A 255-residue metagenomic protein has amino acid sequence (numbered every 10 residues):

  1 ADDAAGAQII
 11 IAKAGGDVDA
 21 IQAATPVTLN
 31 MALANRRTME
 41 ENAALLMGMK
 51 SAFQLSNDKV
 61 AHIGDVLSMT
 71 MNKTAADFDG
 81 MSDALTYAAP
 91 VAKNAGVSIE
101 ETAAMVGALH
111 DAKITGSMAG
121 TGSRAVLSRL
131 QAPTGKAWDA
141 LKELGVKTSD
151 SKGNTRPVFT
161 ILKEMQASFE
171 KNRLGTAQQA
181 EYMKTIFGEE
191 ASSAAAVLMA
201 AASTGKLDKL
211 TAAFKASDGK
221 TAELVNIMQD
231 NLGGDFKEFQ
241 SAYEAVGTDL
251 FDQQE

Functional and structural regions predicted by a protein language model:
D3-I11, D19-M71, G80-Y87, S98-E255: Alpha-helical architecture feature
G16: Catalytic phosphate-handling regions of large nucleic-acid enzymes and associated NTPases
A76-D77: Membrane-interfacial loop-to-helix junctions in multi-pass transporters
A92-S98: Charged, solvent-exposed structural "stalk/scaffold" segments of large extracytoplasmic/peripheral assemblies
